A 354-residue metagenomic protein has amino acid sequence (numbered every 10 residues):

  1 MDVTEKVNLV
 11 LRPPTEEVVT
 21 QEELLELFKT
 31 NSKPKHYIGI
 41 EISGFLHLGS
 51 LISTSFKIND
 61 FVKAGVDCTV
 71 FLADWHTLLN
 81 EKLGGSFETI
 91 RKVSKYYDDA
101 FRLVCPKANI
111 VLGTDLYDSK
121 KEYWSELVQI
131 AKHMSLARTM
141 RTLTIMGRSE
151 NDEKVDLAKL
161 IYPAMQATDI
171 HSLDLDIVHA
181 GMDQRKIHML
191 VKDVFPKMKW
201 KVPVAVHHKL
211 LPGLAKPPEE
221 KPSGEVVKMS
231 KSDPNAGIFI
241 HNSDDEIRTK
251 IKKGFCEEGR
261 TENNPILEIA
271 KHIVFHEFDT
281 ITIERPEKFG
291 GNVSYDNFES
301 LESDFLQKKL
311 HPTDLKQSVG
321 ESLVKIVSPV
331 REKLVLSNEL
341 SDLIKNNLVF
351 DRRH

Functional and structural regions predicted by a protein language model:
M1-V18: Short glycine- and acidic-rich boundary segments immediately preceding or forming the N-terminal edge of structured
P14-E81, I177-V191: N-terminal catalytic cores of NTP/NDP-binding nucleotidyl/phosphoryl-transfer enzymes
G44, G84-T89: The substrate-binding groove and active-site-proximal loops of carbohydrate-active enzymes, especially glycoside
H47, F101, V226: Divalent metal-coordination and catalytic microenvironments
L72-G85, H208-L214: Short connector loops at secondary-structure junctions
E81-L83, K121-S125, P217-P218: Short acidic, glycine/serine/threonine-rich loops at helix termini
F87-H207: Divalent-metal (Mg2+/Mn2+/Ca2+)-assisted nucleotide/phosphate chemistry catalytic cores
A167, R185-H354: Conserved nucleotide- and phosphate/pyrophosphate-binding catalytic cores in adenylate/nucleotidyl-handling enzymes
